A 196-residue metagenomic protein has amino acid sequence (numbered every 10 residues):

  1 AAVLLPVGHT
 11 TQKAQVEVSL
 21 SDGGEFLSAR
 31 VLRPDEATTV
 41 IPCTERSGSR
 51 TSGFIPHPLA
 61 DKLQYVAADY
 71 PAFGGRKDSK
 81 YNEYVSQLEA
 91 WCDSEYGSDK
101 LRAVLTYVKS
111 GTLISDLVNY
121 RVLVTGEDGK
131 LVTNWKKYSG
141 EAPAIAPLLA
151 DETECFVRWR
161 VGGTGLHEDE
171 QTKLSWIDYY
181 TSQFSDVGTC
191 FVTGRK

Functional and structural regions predicted by a protein language model:
A1-F184, G188: Conserved phosphate-interacting/catalytic interface
T193-R195: Short Cys/His-rich metal-coordination motifs, predominantly Zn2+-binding knuckles/fingers
